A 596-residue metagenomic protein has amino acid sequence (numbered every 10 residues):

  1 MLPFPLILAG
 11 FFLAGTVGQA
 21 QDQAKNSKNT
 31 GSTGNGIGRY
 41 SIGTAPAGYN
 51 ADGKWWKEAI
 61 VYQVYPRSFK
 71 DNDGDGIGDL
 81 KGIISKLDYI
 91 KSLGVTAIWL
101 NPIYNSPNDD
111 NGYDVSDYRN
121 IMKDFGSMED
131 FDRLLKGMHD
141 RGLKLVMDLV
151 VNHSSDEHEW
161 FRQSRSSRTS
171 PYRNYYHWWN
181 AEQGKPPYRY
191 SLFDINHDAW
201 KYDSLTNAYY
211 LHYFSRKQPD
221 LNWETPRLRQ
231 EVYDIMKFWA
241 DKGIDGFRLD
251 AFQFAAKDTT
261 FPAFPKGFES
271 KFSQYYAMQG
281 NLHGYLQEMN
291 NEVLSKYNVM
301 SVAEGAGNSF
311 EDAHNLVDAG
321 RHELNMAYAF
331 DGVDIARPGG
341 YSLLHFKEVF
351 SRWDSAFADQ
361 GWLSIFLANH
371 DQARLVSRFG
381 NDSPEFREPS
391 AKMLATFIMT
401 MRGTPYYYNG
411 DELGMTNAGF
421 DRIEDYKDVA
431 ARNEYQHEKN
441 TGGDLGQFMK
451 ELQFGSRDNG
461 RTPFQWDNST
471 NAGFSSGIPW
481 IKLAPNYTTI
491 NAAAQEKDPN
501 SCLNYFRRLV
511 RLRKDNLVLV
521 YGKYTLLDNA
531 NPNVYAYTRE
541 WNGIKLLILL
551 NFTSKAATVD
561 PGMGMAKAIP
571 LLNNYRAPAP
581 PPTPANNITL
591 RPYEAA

Functional and structural regions predicted by a protein language model:
M1-P3: Classical eukaryotic N-terminal signal peptides for Sec-dependent ER targeting/secretion, especially the positively
P5-G15: Bacterial N-terminal signal peptides
Q21-A596: Active-site and adjacent substrate-binding regions of carbohydrate-active enzymes
